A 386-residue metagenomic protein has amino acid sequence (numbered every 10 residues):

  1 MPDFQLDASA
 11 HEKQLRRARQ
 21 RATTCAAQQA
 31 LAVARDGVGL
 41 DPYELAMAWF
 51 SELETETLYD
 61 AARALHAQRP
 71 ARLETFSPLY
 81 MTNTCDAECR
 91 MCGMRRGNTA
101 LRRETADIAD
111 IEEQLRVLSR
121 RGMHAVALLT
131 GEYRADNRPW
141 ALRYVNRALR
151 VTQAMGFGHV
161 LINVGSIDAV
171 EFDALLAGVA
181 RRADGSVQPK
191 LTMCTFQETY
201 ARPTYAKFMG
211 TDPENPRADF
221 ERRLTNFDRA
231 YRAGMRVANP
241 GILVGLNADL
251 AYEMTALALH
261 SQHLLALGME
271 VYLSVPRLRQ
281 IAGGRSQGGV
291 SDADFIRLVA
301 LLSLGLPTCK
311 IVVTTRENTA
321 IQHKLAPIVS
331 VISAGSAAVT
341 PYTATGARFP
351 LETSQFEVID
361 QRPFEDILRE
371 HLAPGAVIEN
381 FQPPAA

Functional and structural regions predicted by a protein language model:
M1-F50, S119, T255, L265-A386: Auxiliary Fe-S-binding modules of radical SAM enzymes
G37, A62, C89, L128 (+4 more regions): Conserved, mostly hydrophobic/aromatic
Y43-F50, F76-P78, L128-W140, Q280-G283: Glycine-rich, proline-tolerant flexible connector loops at the mouths of alpha/beta enzymes
T57-G97, R103-A127: N-terminal pre-triad scaffold of radical SAM enzymes
S77-Y80, R95-A109, N137-R138, N163 (+3 more regions): Active-site mouth loops of central-metabolism enzymes
M123-E221, T225-F227, A233, V237: Conserved SAM/AdoMet-binding glycine-rich loop
T130, D184, Q188-M193, Q197 (+2 more regions): Conserved C-terminal portion of the radical SAM core fold that forms the substrate/S-adenosylmethionine-binding
D168-A180, L246-H260, N318-I328: Catalytic cores of alpha/beta
